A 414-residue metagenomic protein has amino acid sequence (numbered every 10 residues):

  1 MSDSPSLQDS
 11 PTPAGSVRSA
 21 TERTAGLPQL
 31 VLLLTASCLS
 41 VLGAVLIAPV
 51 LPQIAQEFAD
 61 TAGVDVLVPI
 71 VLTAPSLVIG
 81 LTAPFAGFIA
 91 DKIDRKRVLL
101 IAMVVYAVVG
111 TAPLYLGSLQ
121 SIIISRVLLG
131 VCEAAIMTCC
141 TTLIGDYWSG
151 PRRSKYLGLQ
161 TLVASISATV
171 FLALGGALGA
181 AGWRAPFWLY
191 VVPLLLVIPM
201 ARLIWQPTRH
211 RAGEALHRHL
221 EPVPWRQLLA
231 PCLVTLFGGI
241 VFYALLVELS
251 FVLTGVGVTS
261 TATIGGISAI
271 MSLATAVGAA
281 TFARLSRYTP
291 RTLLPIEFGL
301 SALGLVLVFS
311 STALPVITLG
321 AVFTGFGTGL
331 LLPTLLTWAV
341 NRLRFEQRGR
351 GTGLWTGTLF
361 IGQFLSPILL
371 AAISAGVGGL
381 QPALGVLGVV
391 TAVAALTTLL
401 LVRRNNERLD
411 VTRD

Functional and structural regions predicted by a protein language model:
V50-G80: Extracellular/periplasmic helix-loop-helix junction of adjacent transmembrane segments in MFS-like secondary
G80-S118: Conserved MFS/SLC helix-loop-helix module at the cytosolic interface between two early adjacent transmembrane helices
T82-D94, V277-P290: Helix-to-loop junctions at the C-terminal end of transmembrane segments in multipass secondary transporters
R97-T111, T292-L307: Structural signature of the two symmetry-related core transmembrane helices
V109, Q120-L128, P315-F323: Paired small-residue
L119, S125-A164: Cytoplasmic helix-loop-helix junction between adjacent transmembrane helices in 12-TM secondary transporters
G150-P151, L159-W205: Helix-loop-helix hairpin linking two adjacent transmembrane segments in secondary transporters
R342-G378: A late C-terminal transmembrane helix in Major Facilitator Superfamily
